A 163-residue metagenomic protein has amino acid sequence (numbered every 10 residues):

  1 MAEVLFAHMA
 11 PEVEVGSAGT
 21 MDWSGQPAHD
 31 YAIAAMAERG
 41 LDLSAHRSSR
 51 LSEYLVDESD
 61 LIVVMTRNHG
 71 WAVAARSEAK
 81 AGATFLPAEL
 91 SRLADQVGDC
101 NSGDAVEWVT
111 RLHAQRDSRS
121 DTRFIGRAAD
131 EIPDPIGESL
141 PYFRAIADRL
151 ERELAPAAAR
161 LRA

Functional and structural regions predicted by a protein language model:
M1-A163: Short polar/charged helix/loop
